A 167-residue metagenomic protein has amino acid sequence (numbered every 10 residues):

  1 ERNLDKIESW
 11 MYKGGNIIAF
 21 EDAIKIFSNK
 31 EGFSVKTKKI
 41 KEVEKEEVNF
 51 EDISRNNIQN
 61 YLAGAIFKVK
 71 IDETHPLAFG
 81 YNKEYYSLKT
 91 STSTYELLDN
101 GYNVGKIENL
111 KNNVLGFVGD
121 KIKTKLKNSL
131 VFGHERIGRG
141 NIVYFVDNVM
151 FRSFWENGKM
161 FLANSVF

Functional and structural regions predicted by a protein language model:
E1-F27, R139, F145, S165: Short alpha-beta junction capping motif
D5-I7, R55, G64-I66, D120-K121 (+1 more regions): Generic recognition of flexible, low-complexity loop/linker segments
G15, H75, G133: Residue-level detector of short, conserved catalytic/binding motifs and their immediate flanks
N16, S34-K41, K159-F167: C-terminal, active-site-flanking charged/polar segments
K30-L115: An acidic, glycine-rich "communication" segment
N82, Y86, L110-F167: Extracellular ligand-binding/catalytic regions of CAZymes and related secreted enzymes and adhesion modules
